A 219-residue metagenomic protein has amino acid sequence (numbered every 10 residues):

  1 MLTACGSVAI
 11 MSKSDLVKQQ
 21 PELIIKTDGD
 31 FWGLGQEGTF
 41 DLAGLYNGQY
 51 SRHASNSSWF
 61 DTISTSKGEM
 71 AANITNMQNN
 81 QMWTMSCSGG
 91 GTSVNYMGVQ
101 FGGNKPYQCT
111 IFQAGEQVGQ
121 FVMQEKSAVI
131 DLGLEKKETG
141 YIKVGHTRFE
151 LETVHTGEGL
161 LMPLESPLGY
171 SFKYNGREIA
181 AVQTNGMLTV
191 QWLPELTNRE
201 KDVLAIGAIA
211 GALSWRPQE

Functional and structural regions predicted by a protein language model:
L2-A4: C-terminal motif of bacterial Sec signal peptides marking the signal peptidase cleavage site
G6-E219: Intrinsically disordered, low-complexity proline/glycine-rich segments
